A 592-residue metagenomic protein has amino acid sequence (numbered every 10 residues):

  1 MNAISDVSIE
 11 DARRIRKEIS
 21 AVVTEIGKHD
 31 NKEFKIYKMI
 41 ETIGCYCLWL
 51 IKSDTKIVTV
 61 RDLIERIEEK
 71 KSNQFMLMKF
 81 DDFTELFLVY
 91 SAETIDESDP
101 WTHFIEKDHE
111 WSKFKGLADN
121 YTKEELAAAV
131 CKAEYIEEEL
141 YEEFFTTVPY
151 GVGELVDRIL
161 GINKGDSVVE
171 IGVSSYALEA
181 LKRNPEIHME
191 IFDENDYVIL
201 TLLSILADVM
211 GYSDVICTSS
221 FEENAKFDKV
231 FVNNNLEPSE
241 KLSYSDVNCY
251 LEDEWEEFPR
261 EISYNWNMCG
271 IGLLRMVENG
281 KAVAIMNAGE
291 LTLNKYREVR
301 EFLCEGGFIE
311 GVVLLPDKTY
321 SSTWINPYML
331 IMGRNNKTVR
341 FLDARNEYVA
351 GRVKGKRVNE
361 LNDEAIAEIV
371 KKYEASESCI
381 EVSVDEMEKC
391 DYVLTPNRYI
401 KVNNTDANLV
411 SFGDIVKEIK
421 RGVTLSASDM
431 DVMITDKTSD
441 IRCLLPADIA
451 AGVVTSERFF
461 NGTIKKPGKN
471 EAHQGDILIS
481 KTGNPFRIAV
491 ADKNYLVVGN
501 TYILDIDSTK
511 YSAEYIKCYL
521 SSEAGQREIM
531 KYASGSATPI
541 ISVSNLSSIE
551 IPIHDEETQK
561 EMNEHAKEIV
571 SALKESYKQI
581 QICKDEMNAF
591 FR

Functional and structural regions predicted by a protein language model:
N2-D6, N234-L425, I441: A conserved structural/catalytic subdomain of Rossmann-like adenosyl-cofactor enzymes
S8, G44, L48-Y141: Long recognition/docking surfaces used for binding and targeting
Y141-S239, N279, N287-G289, V299 (+1 more regions): Conserved S-adenosyl-L-methionine
N235, E240-N248, M430-T463: DNA target-recognition patches
L330, N397, Y495-Y502, S534-E561 (+1 more regions): A short glycine-rich beta-alpha junction/loop motif
Y373-D440, A447-V453, D555-R592: Non-catalytic DNA-recognition/assembly elements of restriction-modification systems
V432-I441, S456-N461, K469-A472, A489-I503: Short, surface-exposed loop/turn microsegments at beta-strand edges and helix-strand junctions
P467-N470, I477-S521: A short beta-sheet element
